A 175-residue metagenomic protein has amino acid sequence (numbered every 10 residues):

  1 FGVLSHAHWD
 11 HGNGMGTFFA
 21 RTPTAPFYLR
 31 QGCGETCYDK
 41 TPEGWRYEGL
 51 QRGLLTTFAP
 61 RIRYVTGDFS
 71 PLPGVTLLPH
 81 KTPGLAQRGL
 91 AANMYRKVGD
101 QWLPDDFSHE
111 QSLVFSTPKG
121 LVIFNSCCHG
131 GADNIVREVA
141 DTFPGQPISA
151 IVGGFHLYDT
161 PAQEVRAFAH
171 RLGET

Functional and structural regions predicted by a protein language model:
G2-G67, K81-G89, H170-E174: Active-site HxH/HxHxD metal-binding segment of metal-dependent hydrolases
V3, T76, L121-I123: Conserved beta-strand elements of the Class I
L4, L78, G153: Redox-cofactor binding/interface segments in oxidoreductases and associated redox assembly factors
H6-G12, G89-K97, I123-C127: Short, mixed-charge, low-aromatic patches
D10, L78, G130-D133: General alpha-helical segment detector with a strong preference for membrane-spanning helices and helix-boundary regions
P26, D106-S112, S116-T175: Cap/insert and terminal regions of metallo-dependent hydrolase folds
C37, L72, L85-R88, G131-N134 (+1 more regions): Short acidic/glycine-rich loop or secondary-structure boundary segments that cap or lie
G44, G67-P118: Active-site-proximal loop/helix segment associated with metal-binding centers of metalloenzymes
